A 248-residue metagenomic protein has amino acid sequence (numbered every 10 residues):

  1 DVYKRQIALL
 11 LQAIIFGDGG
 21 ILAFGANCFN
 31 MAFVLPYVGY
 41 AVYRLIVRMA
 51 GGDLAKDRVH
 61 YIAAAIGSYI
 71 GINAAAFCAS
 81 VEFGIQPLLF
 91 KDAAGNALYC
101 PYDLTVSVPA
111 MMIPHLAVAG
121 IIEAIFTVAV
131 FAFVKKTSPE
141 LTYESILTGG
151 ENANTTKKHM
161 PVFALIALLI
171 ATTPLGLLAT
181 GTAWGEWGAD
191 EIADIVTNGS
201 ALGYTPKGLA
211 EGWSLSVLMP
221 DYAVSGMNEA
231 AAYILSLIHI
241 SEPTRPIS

Functional and structural regions predicted by a protein language model:
D1-Y40: Alpha-helical membrane segments and adjacent membrane-interface helices in multi-pass membrane proteins
V2-Y3, I238, P243-I247: Single conserved hydrophobic/aromatic residue that forms the stacking wall/gate of nucleotide- or nucleobase-binding
A32-Y43, I121-A132, E242-R245: Hydrophobic cores of alpha-helical transmembrane segments in multi-pass inner/ER membrane proteins, independent
G52-I125: Membrane-embedded alpha-helical hairpins and interfacial helices in multi-pass inner-membrane proteins
S68-S80, T127-K135, L165-L177, E242-P246: Hydrophobic core segments of alpha-helical transmembrane domains in multi-pass membrane transport and ion-translocation
L104-A164: Alpha-helical transmembrane segments and their cytosolic interface
L168-S214: Aromatic-rich transmembrane-lumenal/periplasmic boundary elements in polytopic membrane proteins
E211-L237, S241-E242: Individual transmembrane alpha-helix segments
